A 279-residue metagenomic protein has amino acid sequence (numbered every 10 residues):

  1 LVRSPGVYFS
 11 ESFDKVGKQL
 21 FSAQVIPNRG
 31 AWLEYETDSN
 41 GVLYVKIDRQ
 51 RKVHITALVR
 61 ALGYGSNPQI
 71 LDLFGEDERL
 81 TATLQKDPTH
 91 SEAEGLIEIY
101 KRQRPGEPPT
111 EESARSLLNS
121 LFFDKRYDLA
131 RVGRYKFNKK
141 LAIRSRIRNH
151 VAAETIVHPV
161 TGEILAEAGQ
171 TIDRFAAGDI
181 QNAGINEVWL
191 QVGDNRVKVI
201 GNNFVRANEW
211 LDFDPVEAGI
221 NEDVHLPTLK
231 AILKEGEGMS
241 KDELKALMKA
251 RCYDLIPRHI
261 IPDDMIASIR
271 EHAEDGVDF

Functional and structural regions predicted by a protein language model:
L1-F279: N-terminal non-catalytic structural scaffold regions of very large proteins
